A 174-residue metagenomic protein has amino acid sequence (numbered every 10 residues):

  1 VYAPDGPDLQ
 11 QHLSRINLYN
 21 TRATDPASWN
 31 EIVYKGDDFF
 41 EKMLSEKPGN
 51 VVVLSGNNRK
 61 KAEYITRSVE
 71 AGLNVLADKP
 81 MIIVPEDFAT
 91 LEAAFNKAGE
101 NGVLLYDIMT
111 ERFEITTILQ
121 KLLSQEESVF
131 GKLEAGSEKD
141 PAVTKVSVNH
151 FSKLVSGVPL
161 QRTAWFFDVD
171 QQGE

Functional and structural regions predicted by a protein language model:
V1-L73, E86-G102: N-terminal glycine-/serine-/threonine-rich beta1-alpha1-beta2 phosphate-ribose binding loop of Rossmann-like
S55, D78, Y106-I108: A cross-family glycoside hydrolase active-site/sugar-binding cleft signature
G72, D78-P80: Short helix/strand-capping hinge loops at secondary-structure junctions that flank key functional elements
I82-D170: A contiguous active-site-proximal alpha/beta segment in oxidoreductase catalytic domains
G173-E174: Substrate-binding/catalytic subdomain of NAD(P)-dependent oxidoreductase enzymes
